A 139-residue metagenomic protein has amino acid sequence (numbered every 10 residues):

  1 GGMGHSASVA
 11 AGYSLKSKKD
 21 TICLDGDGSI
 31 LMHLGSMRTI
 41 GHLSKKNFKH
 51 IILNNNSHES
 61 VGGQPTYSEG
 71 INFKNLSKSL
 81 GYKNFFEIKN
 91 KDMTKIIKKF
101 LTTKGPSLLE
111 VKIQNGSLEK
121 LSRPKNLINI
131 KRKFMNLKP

Functional and structural regions predicted by a protein language model:
G1-N55: Thiamine diphosphate
G2-G4, K91-I96, N115-S117: A short acidic, often aromatic-flanked loop/helix-cap motif at beta-alpha or helix-coil junctions that lines enzyme
K19-C23, I71-L76, P106: A polyampholytic, Gly/Pro-enriched intrinsically disordered region
T21, F48-K49, N84-F85, P106-S107: Hydrophobic anchor at the start of a short beta-strand that flanks the dinucleotide cofactor-binding loop
M37-I40, Q64-Y67, S122-K125: Short, glycine/charged-enriched secondary-structure capping and boundary segments
N56-G63: Long, charge-dense
Q64-K99: Conserved thiamine diphosphate
T102-P139: Glycine/aspartate-rich loop-and-adjacent alpha/beta segment that forms the canonical ThDP
